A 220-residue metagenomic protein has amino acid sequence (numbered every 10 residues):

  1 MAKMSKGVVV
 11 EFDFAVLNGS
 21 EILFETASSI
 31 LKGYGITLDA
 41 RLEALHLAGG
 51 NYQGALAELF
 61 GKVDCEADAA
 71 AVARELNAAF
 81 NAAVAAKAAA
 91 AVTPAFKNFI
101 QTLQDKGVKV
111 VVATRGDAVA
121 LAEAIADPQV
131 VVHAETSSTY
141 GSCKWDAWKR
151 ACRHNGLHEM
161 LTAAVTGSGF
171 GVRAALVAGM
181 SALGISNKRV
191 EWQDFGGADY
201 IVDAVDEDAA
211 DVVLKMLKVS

Functional and structural regions predicted by a protein language model:
A2-P94: N-terminal helical cap/lid subdomain that shapes the substrate entry/recognition surface in HAD-like hydrolases
A2-S5, Q101-Q104, D117-S220: Asp-based, Mg2+/Mn2+-dependent phosphohydrolase catalytic module
V9, A82-V112, W145: Short, acidic loop-to-helix structural element flanking the phosphoryl-transfer center in phosphate-processing enzymes
A15, T114-G116: Conserved phosphate-coupling serine/threonine residues in phosphotransfer and NTP-handling enzymes
I22, L47, N51, A91-A95 (+4 more regions): Short beta->alpha linker loops
I36, K106-V108, M180: Short phosphate-binding/catalytic loops that engage adenosine nucleotides
G61-C65, A82-A86, D105, D127 (+2 more regions): Secondary-structure boundary motif
